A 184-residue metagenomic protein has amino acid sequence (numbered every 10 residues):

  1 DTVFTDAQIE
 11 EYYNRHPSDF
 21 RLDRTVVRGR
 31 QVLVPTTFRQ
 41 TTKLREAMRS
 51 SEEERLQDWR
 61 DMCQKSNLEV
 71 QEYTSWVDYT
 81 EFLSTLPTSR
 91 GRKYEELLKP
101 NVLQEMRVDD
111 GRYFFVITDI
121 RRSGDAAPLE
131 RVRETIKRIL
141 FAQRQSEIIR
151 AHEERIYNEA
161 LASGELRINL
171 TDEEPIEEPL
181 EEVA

Functional and structural regions predicted by a protein language model:
D1-A184: Peptidyl-prolyl cis-trans isomerase
